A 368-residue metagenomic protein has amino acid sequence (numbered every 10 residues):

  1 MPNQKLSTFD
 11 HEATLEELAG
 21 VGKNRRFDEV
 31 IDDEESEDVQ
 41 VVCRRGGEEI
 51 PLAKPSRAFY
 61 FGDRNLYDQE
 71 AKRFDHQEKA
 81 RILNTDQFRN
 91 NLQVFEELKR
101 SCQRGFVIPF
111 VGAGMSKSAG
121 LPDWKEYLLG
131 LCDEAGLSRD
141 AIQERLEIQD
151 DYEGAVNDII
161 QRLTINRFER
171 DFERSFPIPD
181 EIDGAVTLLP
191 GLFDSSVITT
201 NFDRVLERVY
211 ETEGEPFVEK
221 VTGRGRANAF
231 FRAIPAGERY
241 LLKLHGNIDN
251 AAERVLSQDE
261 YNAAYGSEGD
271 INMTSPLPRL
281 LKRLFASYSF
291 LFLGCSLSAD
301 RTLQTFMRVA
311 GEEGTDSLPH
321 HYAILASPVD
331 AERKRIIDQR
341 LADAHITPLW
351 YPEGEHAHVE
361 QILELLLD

Functional and structural regions predicted by a protein language model:
M1-G105, K117, I159, T164-I165 (+3 more regions): SIR2/sirtuin-family catalytic core signature
L83-R89, F172-P179, A263-M273: Short, flexible loop segments at the rims of nucleotide/cofactor-binding pockets, characterized by
N90-L92, E97-Q103, V107, N157-E219: Metabolite-binding pocket within alpha/beta catalytic cores that recognizes anionic/polar moieties
Q103-G154, V209-G225: Adenosine ribonucleotide-centric catalytic and binding domains
I108-V111, T199, F292-L293: Short hydrophobic beta-strand that contains or immediately precedes a catalytic carboxylate
A113-M115, F202, G246, C295: Active-site metal-binding loops of divalent metal-dependent hydrolases
R208-T212, A252-Q258, T302-F306: A short secondary-structure junction signal
P216-F285: Active-site gating loop/helix substructures
